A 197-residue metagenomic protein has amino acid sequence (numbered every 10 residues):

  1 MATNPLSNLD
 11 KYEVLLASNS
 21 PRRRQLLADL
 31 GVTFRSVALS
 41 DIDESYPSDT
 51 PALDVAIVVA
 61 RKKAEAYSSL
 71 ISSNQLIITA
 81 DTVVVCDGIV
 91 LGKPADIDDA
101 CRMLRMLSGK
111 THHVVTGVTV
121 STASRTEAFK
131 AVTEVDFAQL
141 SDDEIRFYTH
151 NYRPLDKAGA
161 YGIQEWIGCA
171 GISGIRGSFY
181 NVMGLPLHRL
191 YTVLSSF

Functional and structural regions predicted by a protein language model:
A2-L15, P51-F197: Anionic-ligand binding patches
E13-A38, S196-F197: N-terminal G-site helix/loop of the GST-like fold
P21, D41, L187: Short, glycine/serine-rich, charged loops/turns that create anion-binding and catalytic segments at active sites
V32-T33, D43, K110, N151: A short linear boundary/processing microfeature
F34-P47, T126-V132: Short glycine-rich, Thr/Ser-proximal phosphate-binding strand/loop in the N-terminal lobe of ATP-dependent enzymes
